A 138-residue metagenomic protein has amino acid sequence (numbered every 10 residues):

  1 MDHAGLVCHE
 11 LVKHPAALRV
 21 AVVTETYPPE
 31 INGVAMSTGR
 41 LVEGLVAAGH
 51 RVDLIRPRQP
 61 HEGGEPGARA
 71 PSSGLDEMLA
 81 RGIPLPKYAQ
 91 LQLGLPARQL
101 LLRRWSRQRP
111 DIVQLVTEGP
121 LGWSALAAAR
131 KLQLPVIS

Functional and structural regions predicted by a protein language model:
M1-G82, W105: N-terminal subdomain of nucleotide-sugar transferases
G33, E65, Q90, W123-L126 (+1 more regions): A generic "cationic amphipathic patch" detector
G82, I137-S138: Acceptor-binding helix/loop patch of EC 2.4 sugar-transfer enzymes, predominantly nucleotide-sugar-dependent
K87-I112, T117-A127, K131: An amphipathic, basic-hydrophobic alpha-helix
Q133-P135: Proline-centered loop/turn at the N-terminus of a beta-strand
